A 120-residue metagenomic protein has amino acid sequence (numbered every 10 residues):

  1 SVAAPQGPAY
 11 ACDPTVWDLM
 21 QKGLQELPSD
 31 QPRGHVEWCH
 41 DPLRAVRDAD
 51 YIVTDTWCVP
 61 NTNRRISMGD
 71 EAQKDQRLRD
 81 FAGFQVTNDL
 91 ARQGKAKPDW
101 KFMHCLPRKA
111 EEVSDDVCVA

Functional and structural regions predicted by a protein language model:
S1-T54, P60-T62: Glycine-rich phosphate/diphosphate-binding loop of Rossmann-like nucleotide-binding domains
W17-D18, I66-G69, D116-V119: Short, glycine/charged-enriched secondary-structure capping and boundary segments
L24-Q25, V59-R65, D89-G94: Short regulatory "switch" loops immediately downstream of catalytic or recognition motifs within protein catalytic
D30-Q31, E37, E71, Q76 (+1 more regions): Sparse, context-dependent recognition of short Cys/His-centered cofactor- or disulfide-binding micro-motifs
T54-D55, M103: Active-site flanking residues adjacent to catalytic metal/cofactor-binding acidic residues
T56-Q85: Glycine/threonine-rich flexible loop motifs
Q76-A120: Rossmann-fold NAD(P)-binding glycine/threonine-rich loop
